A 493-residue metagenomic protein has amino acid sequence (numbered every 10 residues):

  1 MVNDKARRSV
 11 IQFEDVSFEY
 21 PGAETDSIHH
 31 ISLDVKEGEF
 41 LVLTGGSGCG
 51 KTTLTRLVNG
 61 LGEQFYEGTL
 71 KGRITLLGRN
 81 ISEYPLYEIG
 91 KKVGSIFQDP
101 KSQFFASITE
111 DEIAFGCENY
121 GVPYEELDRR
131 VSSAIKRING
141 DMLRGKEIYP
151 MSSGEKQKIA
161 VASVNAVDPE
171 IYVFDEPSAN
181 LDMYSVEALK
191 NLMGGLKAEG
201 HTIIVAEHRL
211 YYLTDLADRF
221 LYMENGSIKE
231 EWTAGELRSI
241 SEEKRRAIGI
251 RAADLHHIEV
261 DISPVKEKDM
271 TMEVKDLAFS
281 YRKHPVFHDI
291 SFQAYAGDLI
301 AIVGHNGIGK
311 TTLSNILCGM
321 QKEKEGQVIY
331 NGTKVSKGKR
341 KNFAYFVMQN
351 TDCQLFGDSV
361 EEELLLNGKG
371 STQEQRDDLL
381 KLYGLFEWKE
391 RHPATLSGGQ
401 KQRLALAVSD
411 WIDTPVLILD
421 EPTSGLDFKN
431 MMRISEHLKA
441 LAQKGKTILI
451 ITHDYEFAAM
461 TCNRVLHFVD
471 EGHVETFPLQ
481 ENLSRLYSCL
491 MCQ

Functional and structural regions predicted by a protein language model:
T44-G46, V303-H305: The feature captures the beta-strand-to-loop junction immediately N-terminal to the Walker
N59, C318: Helix-to-loop junction immediately C-terminal to a conserved catalytic motif
E67-R79, G326-R340: Conserved ABC transporter NBD signature motif
E125-L143, Q373-W388: Conserved ABC ATPase "signature" region
E147-M151, E155, H392-L396, Q400: Conserved ABC ATPase signature
Y172-D175, L417-D420: Catalytic Walker B motif of ABC-type/P-loop ATPase nucleotide-binding domains
E207-H208, T452-H453: H-loop/switch region of ABC-family ATPase nucleotide-binding domains
